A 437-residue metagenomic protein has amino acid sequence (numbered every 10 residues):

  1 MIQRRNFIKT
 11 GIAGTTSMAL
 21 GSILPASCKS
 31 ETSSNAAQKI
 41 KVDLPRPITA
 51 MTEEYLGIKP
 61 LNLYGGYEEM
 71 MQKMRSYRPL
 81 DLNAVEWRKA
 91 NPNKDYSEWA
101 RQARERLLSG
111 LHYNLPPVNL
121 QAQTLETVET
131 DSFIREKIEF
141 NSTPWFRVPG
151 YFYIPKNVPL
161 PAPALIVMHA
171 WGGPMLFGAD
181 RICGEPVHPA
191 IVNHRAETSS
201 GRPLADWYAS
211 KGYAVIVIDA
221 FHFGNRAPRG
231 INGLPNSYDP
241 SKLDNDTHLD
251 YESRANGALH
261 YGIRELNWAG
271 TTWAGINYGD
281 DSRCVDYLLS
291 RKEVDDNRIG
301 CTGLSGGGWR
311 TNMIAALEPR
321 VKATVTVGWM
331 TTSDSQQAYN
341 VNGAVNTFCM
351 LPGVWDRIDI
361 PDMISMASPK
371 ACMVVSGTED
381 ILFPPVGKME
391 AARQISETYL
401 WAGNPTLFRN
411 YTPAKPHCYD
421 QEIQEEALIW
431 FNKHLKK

Functional and structural regions predicted by a protein language model:
N6-S27: N-terminal export signals
S22-P60: C-terminal segment of N-terminal export signals and the immediately downstream linker at the start of the mature
M74-Y153: Non-catalytic accessory segments flanking enzyme active sites
W145-R147, K156-A164: Proline/glycine-enriched tight loop/beta-turn segments at coil->beta junctions that connect or precede beta-strands
M168-G279, S335-A338: Cap/lid segment of the alpha/beta-hydrolase catalytic domain
G257-T271, D280-C284, K322-I364, P369 (+2 more regions): Mobile cap/lid helix-loop segments that gate and shape the active-site cleft of serine hydrolases
V294-G303: Alpha/beta-hydrolase fold nucleophile elbow
R393-Q394, T398-K437: C-terminal catalytic histidine-bearing segment of alpha/beta-hydrolase fold enzymes
